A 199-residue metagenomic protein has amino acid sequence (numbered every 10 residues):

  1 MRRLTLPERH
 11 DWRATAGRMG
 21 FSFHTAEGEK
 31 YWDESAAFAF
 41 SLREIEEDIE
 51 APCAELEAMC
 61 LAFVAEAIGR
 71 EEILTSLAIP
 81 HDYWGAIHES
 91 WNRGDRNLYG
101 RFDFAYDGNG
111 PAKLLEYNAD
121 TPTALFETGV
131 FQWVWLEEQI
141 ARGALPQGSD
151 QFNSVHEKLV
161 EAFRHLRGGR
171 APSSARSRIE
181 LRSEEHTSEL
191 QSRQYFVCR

Functional and structural regions predicted by a protein language model:
M1-S188, S192-R193, V197-R199: Preference for protein termini
